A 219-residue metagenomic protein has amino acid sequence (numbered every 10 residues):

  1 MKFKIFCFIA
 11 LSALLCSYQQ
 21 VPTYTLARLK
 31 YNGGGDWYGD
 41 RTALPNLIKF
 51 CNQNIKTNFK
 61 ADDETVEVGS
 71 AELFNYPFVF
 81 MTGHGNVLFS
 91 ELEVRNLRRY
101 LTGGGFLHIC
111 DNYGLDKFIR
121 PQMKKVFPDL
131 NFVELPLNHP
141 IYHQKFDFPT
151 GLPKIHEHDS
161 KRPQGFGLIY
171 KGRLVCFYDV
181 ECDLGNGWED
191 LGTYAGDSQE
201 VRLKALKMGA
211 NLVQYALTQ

Functional and structural regions predicted by a protein language model:
K4-L14: Sec-dependent N-terminal signal peptides
Y18-F78, T82-G85, D183-L184, W188-Q219: Aromatic-Pro/Gly-enriched surface loop or interdomain linker that acts as a lid/target-recognition segment
Q19-P22, A71-N75, L101-T102, K161 (+1 more regions): Extracellular/periplasmic catalytic domains that process cell-envelope and extracellular macromolecules
T25, G33-G34, T42-A43, D116-G192 (+1 more regions): An acidic, glycine-rich "communication" segment
L26, F78-K117: Short alpha-beta junction capping motif
N52-K56, T102-G105, K124-P128, L217-T218: Sec-exported extracytoplasmic/periplasmic mature domains
N58-V66, I109-N112, L130-N138: Surface-exposed patches in mature extracellular/periplasmic domains of secreted proteins
A61-V68, S90-N96, S160-Q164: Alpha-helical scaffolding within the catalytic cores of extracellular/periplasmic polymer-degrading hydrolases
